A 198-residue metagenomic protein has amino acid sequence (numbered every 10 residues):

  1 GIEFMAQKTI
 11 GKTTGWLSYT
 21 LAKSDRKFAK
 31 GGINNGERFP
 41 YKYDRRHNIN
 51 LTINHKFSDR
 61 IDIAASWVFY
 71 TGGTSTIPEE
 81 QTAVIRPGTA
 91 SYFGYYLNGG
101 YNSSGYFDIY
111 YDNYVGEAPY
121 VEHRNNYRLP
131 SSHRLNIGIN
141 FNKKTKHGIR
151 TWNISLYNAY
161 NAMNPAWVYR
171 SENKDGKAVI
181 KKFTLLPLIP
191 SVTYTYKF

Functional and structural regions predicted by a protein language model:
G1, I33-P40, E122-N126, K177-K182: Extracellular loop and loop/strand-boundary signature of outer-membrane beta-barrel proteins
G1-T74: Gram-negative outer-membrane beta-barrel transporters
I2, I49, L135-G138, P190: Alpha-helical packing segments of well-folded alpha/beta enzyme cores
F4, L17, I53, I137-I139 (+2 more regions): Hydrophobic, well-ordered secondary-structure elements that form the walls of internal hydrophobic environments
Q7, Y41-R46, N125-R134, K182-L186: Short sequence motifs at beta-strands and strand-loop junctions characteristic of Gram-negative outer-membrane
T20, D25-N34, D112-V121, S171-G176: Flexible, solvent-exposed coil segments and beta strand-coil junctions, predominantly the extracellular/periplasmic
I63, Q81, N125: Active-site/pore-lining binding-face segments in mid-to-C-terminal subdomains
F69-V115, P130-R134, F141-F198: C-terminal beta-signal and adjacent terminal beta-strands/loops of Gram-negative outer-membrane beta-barrel proteins
